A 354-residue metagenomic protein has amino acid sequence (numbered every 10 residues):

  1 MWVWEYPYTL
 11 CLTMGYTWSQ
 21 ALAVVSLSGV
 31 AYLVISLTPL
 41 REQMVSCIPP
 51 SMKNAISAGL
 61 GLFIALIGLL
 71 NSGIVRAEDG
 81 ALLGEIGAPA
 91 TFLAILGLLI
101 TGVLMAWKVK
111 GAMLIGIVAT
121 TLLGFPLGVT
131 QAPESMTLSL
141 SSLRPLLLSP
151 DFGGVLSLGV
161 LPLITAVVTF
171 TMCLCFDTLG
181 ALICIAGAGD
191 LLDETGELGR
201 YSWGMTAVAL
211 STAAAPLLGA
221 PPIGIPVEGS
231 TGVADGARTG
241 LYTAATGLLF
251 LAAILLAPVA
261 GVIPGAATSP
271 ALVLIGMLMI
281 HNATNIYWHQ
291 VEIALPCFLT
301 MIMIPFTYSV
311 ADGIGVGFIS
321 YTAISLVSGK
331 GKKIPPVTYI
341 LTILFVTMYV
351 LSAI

Functional and structural regions predicted by a protein language model:
V3-L60, G187-A283: Helix-loop-helix junctions within the multi-pass membrane cores of secondary transporters/permeases
W4-C11, K53-L66, V118-T130, G247-L251 (+3 more regions): Small-residue-rich segments of transmembrane alpha-helices in multi-pass membrane proteins, especially helix faces
T9-T17, E42-A55, L62-G102, T130-G154: Inter-helical loop and helix-membrane interface segments of multi-pass membrane transporters/permeases
W18, L40-P50, V109-K110, L156 (+3 more regions): Interfacial helix-loop-helix linkers and transmembrane-helix boundary segments in multi-pass membrane proteins
V25-L27, I56, L60, T91-L99 (+5 more regions): Hydrophobic mid-bilayer segments of alpha-helices in multi-pass membrane transport proteins, especially secondary
L82-L83, I115-S202, F345-T347: Helix-loop-helix hairpins and the membrane-proximal interhelical loops of multi-pass alpha-helical transport proteins
L99-L143, T171-C175, L179, M303-G315 (+2 more regions): Flexible hinge motifs at transmembrane-helix junctions and intramembrane kinks/re-entrant loops in multi-pass membrane
G102-K108, F170-D177, V208-L218, A253-A260 (+2 more regions): Transmembrane alpha-helix interface/packing and boundary motifs in multi-pass membrane proteins, characterized by
